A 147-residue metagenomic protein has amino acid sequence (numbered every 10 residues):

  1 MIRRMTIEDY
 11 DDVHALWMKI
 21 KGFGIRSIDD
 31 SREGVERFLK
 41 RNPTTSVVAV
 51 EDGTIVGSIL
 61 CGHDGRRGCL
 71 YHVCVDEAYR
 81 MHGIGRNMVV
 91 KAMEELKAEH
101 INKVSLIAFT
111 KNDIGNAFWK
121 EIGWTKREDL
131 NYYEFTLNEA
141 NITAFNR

Functional and structural regions predicted by a protein language model:
R4-H72, E95, E99, R127-E128 (+2 more regions): Acetyl-CoA-dependent GNAT
T6, D76, R80, F109: Residue-level recognition of the GNAT/N-acetyltransferase active site
D9-D12, N87-M88, I114: Charged catalytic carboxylate motif
V75, M81-E94, E121: Conserved acetyl-CoA-binding loop-helix of GNAT-fold acetyltransferases
L96-A108: Conserved GNAT acetyl-CoA-binding A-motif
L106-G115, E134: Conserved beta-strand-loop-alpha-helix junction that forms the acyl-donor binding cleft
K120-D129: Conserved acetyl-CoA-binding loop of GNAT-fold acetyltransferases
I142-R147: Short, charged, solvent-exposed linker or helix-capping segments at domain edges/interfaces that act as flexible hinges
